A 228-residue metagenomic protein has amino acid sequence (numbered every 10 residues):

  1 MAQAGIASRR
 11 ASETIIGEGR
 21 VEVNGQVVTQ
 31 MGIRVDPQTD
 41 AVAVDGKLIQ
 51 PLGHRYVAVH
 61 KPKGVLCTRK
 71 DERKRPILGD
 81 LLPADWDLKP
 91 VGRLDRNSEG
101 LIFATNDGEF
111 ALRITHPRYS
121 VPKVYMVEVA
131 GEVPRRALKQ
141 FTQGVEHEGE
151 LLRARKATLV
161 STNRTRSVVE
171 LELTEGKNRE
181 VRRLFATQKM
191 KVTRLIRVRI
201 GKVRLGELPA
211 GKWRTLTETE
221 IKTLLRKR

Functional and structural regions predicted by a protein language model:
A2-R228: Basic, flexible Lys/Arg- and Gly-enriched helix-loop patches that mediate nucleic-acid binding at interfaces with rRNA
